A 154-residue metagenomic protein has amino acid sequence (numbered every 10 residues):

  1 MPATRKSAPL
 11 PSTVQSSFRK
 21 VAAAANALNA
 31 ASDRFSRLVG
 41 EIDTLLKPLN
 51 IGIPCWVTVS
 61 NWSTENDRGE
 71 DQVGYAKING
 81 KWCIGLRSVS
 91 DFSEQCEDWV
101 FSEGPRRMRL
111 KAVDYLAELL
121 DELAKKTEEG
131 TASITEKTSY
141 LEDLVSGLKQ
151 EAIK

Functional and structural regions predicted by a protein language model:
P2-S63, E122-E151: Contiguous, amphipathic alpha-helical segments that mediate oligomerization or scaffolding in large protein assemblies
R5, R19, R34-R37, R68 (+2 more regions): Arginine residue identity/basic-tract feature
V21, L38, I78, G85 (+4 more regions): Generic signature of intrinsically disordered, low-complexity segments enriched in small/polar residues
G40-D98: Amphipathic, interaction-prone secondary-structure segments
E65, G69, E94-T131: N-terminal amphipathic/basic membrane-interacting segments and domains, especially the gasdermin N-terminal
